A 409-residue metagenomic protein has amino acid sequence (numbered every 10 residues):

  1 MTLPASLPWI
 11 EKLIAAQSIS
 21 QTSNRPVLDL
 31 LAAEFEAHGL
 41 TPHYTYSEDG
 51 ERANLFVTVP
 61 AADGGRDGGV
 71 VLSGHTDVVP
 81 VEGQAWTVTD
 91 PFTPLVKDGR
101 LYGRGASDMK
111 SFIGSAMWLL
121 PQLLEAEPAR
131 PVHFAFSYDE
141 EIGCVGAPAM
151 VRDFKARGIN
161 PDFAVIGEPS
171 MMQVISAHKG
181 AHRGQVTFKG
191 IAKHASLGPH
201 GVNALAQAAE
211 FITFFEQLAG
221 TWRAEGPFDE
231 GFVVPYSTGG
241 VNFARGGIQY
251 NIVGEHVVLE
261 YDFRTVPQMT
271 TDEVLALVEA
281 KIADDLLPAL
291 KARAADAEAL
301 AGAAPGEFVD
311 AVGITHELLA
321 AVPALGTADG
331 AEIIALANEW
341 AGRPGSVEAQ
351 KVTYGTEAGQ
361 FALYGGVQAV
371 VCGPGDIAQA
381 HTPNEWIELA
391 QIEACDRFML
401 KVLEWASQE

Functional and structural regions predicted by a protein language model:
M1, E48, Q185-E409: Metal-dependent amide/peptide-bond hydrolase catalytic core, centered on the "pita-bread" metallohydrolase fold
M1-E82, H256-E260, L277, L389-Q391: N-terminal helical capping/dimerization or prosegment-like subdomains of hydrolases acting on amide or phosphate bonds
H43, V71, H133-A135, T315: A structural signal for isolated positions on well-ordered beta-strands in alpha/beta enzyme cores
D67-H133: Active-site metal-coordination/substrate-binding segment of hydrolases, especially metallo-dependent peptidases
S73-H75, A135-S137, A164-E168, T187-K189 (+1 more regions): Short beta-strand segments
V81-V96, P161, S176-T187, E339: Acidic-glycine-rich active-site phosphate/pyrophosphate-binding loop
G99-G114, P121, E141, V202-A206 (+1 more regions): Short, conserved micro-motifs enriched in small and acidic residues
M109-R183, S407: Acidic/histidine-rich catalytic neighborhood of metal-dependent amide-processing enzymes
